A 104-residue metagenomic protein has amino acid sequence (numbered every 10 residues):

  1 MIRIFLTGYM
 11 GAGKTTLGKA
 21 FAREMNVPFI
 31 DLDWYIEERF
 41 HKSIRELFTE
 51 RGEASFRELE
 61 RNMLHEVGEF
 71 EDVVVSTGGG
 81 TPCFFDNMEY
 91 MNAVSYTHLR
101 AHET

Functional and structural regions predicted by a protein language model:
M1-R3, E71: Pre-Walker A (Motif I) flank of P-loop NTPase domains
L6: Hydrophobic anchor at the beta1->P-loop junction of P-loop NTPases
Y9: P-loop (Walker A) phosphate-binding loop of NTP-binding proteins
A12: ATP-binding Walker
T15: Walker A/P-loop
W34-N92: ATP-dependent small-molecule kinase phosphotransfer cores that center on conserved nucleotide phosphate-binding segments
T97-T104: Conserved small/polar residues in nucleotide/adenosyl-binding loops
